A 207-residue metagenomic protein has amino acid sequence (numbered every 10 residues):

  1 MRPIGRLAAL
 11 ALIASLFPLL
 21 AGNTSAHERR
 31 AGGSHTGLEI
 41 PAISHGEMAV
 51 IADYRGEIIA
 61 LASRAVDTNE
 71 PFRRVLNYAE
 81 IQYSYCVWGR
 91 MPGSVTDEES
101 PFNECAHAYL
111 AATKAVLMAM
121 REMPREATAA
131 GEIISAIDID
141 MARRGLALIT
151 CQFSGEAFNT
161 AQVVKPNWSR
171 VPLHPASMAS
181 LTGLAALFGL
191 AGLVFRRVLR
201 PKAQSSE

Functional and structural regions predicted by a protein language model:
M1-L38: Hydrophobic secretory-pathway targeting helix
S25-A161: Soluble mature domains adjacent to a membrane tether on cell-surface and organelle-surface proteins
T150-S180: Short, aromatic-rich amphipathic segments at membrane interfaces that lie adjacent to a transmembrane helix or signal
V171-R200: Selective detector of the "anchor" transmembrane alpha-helix that sits immediately C-terminal
R200-E207: Cytoplasmic C-terminal tails of single-pass
